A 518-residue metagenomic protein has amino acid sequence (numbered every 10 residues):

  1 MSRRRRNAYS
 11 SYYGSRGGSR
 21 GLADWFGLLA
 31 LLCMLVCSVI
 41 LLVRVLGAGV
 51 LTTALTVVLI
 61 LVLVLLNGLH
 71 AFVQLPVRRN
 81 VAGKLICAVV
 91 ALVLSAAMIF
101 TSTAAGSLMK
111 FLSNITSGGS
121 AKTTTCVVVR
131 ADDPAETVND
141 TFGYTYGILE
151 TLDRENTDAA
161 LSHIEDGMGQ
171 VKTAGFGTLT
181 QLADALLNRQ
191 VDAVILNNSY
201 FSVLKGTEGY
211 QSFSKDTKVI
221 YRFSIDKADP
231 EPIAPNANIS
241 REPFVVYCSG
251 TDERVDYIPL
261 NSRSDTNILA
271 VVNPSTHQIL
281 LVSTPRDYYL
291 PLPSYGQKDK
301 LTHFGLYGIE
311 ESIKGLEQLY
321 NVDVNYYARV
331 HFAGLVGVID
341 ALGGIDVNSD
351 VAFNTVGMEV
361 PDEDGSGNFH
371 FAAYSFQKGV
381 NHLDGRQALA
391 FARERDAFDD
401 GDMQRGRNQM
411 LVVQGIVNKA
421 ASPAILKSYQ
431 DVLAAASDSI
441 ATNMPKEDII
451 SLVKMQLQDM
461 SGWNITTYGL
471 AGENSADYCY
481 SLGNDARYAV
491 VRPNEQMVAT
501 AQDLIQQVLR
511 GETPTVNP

Functional and structural regions predicted by a protein language model:
M1-C37: Membrane-anchoring/interfacial helices and their immediately flanking loops in integral membrane proteins
M1-R4, A82, D384, F391: Intrinsically disordered, low-complexity sequence elements enriched in Ser/Thr/Gly/Pro
L22-V73: Membrane-embedded alpha-helical segments of integral membrane proteins
A71-V81: Cytoplasmic membrane-interface regions of multi-pass membrane proteins
V81-A104: Internal/C-terminal transmembrane anchor helices
I99-S117: Hydrophobic alpha-helical transmembrane segments in integral membrane proteins
I115-T116, S120-T123, V128-A131, T137-P518: Non-catalytic, solvent-exposed segments at the cell envelope interface
